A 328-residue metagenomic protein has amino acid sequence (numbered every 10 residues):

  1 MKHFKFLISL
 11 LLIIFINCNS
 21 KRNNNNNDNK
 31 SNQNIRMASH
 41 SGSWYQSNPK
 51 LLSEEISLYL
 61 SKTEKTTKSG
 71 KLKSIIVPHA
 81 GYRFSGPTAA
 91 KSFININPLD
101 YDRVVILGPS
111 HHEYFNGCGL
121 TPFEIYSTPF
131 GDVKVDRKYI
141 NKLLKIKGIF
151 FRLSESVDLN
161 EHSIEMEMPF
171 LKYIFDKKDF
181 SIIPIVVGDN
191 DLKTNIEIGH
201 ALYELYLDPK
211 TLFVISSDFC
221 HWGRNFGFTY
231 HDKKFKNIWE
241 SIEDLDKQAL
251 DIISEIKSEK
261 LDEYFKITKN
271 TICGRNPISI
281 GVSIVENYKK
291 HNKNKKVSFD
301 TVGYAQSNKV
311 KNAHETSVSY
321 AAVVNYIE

Functional and structural regions predicted by a protein language model:
K2-S9: Sec-dependent signal peptide recognition, specifically the positively charged N-region followed immediately by
I16-N17: C-terminal motif of bacterial Sec signal peptides marking the signal peptidase cleavage site
S20-N29: Bacterial Sec signal peptide processing site at the extreme N-terminus
K30-S283, N287, Y304-K311, V324-E328: Active-site histidine-anchored catalytic micro-motif
L207, K293, E315-S317: A structural signal for short secondary-structure junctions
V285-F299: Structural signature of cysteine-dependent C-C bond-forming condensing enzymes
V318-A322: Short hydrophobic/aromatic beta-strand or adjacent loop that forms the aromatic wall/cage of a ligand/substrate-binding
